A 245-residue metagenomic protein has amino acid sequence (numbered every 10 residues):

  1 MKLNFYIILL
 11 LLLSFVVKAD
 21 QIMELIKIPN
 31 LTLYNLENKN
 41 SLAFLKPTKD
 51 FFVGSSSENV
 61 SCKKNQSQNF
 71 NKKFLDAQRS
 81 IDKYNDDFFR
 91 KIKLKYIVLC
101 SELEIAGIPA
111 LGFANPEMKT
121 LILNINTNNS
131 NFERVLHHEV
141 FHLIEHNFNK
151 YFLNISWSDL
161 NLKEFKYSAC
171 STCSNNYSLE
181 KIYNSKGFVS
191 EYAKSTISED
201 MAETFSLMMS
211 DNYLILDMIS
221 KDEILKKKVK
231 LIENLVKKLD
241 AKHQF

Functional and structural regions predicted by a protein language model:
M1-Q21: Classical Sec-dependent N-terminal signal peptides that target proteins to the secretory pathway
K2-L3, F89, E191-Y192: A general structural signal for short secondary-structure junctions and capping/turn motifs
L3, Q68-K72, T127-N131: Short coil/turn segments at secondary-structure boundaries
D20-F70, L99-E102, A169, C173-I182 (+2 more regions): Non-catalytic architectural context of zinc metalloproteases
Q21-M23, S80-Y84, L153: An N-terminal domain-start capping segment
V53-E117: Auxiliary, metal-adjacent structural segments of Zn-dependent hydrolase domains
Y96-F245: Active-site-flanking segments in enzyme catalytic domains
